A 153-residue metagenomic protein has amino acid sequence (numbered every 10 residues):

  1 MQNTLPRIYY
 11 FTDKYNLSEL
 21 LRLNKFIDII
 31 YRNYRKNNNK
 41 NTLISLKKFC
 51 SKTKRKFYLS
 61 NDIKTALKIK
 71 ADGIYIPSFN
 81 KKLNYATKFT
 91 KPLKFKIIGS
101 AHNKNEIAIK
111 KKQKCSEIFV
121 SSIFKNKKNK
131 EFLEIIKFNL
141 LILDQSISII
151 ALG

Functional and structural regions predicted by a protein language model:
M1-N84, F89-S116, S146-I147: Conserved N-terminal beta1-alpha1 strand-loop-helix module at the mouth
I74-A86, F119-L133, L152: Glycine-rich phosphate-binding active-site loops on the catalytic face of alpha/beta enzymes
G99-N103, E134-K137, L141, Q145-G153: Glycine-rich adenosine-cofactor-binding loop
